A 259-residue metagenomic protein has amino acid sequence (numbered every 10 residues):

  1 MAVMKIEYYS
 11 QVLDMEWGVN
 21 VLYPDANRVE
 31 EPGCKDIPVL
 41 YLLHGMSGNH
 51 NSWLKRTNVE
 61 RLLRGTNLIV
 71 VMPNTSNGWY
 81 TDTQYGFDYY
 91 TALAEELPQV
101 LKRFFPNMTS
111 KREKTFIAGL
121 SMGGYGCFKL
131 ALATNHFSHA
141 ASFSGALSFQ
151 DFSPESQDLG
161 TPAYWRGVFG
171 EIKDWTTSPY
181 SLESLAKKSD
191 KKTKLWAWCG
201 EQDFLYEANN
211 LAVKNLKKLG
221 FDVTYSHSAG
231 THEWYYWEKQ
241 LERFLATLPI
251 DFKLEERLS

Functional and structural regions predicted by a protein language model:
M1-S259: Non-catalytic cap/lid and distal C-terminal segments of serine-dependent acyl enzymes
